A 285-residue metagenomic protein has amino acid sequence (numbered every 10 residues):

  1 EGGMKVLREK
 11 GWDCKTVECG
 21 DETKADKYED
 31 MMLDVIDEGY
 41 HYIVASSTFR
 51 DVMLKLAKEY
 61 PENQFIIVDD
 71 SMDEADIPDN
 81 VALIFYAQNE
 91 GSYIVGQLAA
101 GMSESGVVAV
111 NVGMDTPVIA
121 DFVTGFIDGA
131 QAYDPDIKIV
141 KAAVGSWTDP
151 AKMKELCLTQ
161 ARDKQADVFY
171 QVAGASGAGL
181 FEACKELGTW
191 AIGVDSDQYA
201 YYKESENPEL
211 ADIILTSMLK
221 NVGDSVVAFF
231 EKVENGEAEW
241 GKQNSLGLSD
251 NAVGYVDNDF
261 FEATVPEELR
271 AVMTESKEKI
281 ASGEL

Functional and structural regions predicted by a protein language model:
E1-L285: A residue-level marker of the well-folded mature domains of exported/periplasmic proteins
